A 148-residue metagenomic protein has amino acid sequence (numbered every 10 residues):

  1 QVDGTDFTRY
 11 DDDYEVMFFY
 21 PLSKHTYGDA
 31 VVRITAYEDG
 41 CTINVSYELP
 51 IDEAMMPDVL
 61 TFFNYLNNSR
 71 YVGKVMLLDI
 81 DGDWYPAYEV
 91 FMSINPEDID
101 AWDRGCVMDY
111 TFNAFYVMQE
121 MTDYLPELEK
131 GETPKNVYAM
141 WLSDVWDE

Functional and structural regions predicted by a protein language model:
D3-G28, Y37-E48: Ser/Thr-rich, low-complexity intrinsically disordered terminal regions
T5, M55, L125-E129: Solvent-exposed interaction surfaces and binding hotspots enriched for charged
K24-A30, I94-E97: Short, charged/polar, Gly/Pro-enriched secondary-structure boundary elements
R33-C41, A114-F115: A short, surface-exposed beta-strand/turn
T42-Y85, E89: Short, internal acidic amphipathic alpha-helical interface segments that mediate docking to partner proteins
I94-Y110: A short acidic/glycine-rich loop-to-helix N-cap element
G105-G131: A conserved amphipathic terminal alpha-helix motif
Y124-E148: Short, highly charged C-terminal tails/helix-capping segments
